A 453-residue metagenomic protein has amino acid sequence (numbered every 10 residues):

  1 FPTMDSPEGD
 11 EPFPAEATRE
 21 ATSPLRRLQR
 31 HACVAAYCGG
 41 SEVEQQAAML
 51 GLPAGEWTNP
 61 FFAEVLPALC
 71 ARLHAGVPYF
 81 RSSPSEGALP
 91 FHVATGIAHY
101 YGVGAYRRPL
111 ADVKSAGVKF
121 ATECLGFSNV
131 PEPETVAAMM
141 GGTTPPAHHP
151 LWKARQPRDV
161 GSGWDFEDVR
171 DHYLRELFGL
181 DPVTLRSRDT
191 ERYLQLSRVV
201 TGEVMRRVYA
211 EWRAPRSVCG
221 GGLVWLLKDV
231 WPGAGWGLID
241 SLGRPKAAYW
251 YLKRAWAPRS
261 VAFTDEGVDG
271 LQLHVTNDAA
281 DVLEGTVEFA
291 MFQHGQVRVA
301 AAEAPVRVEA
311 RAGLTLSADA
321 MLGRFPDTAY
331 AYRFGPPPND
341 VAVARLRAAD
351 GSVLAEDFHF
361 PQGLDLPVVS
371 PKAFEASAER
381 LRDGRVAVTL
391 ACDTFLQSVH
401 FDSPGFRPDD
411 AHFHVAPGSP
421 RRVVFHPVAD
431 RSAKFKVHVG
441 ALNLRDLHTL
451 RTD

Functional and structural regions predicted by a protein language model:
F1-P14, A71, H92-A111: Aromatic-lined substrate-binding rim segments of carbohydrate-active enzymes
P7-P90, V200-E203, G243: Active-site neighborhood of glycoside hydrolase catalytic domains
Y37, A68-C70, R107-D281: Substrate-binding clefts and catalytic carboxylate motifs of secreted carbohydrate-active enzymes
Y251-F289, D365-A391: Surface beta-strand/loop "capping" patches
L271-A318, V341-R347, T389-A391, F395-G405: Beta-strand-rich binding/interaction modules
E288-G335, G405-S432: Intrinsically disordered, low-complexity Pro/Gly/Ser/Thr-rich segments with frequent PxxP/GP/PP motifs and embedded
A320-K372, V428-D453: Terminal connector regions
S370-P417, R421-H426: C-terminal accessory/binding modules appended to enzymatic or scaffolding proteins
